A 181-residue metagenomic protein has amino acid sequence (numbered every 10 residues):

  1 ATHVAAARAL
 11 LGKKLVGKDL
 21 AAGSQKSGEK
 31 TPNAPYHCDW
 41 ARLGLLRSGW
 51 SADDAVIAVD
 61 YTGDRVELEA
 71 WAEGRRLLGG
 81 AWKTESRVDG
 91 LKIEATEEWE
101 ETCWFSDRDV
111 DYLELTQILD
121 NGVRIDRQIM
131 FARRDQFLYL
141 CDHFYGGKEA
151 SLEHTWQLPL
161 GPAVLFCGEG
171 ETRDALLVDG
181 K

Functional and structural regions predicted by a protein language model:
T2-G180: Catalytic and substrate-binding regions of extracellular carbohydrate-active enzymes, especially polysaccharide lyases
